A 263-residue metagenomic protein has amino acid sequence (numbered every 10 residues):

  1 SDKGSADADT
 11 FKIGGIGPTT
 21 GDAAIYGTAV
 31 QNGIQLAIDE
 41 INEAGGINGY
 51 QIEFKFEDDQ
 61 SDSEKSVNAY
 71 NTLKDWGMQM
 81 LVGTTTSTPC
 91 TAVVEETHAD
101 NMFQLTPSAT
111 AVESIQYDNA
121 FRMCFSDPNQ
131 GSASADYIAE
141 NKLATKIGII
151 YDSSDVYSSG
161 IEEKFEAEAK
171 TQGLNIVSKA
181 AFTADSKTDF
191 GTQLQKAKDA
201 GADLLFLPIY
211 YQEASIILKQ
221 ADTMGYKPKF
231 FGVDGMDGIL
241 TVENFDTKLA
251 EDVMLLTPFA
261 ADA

Functional and structural regions predicted by a protein language model:
S1-K12, E43: Short, low-complexity disordered leader/linker segments with a strong preference for bacterial N-terminal type II
D7, F11-Q35, E57-S63, T85-T86 (+3 more regions): Extracytoplasmic "Venus flytrap"
I25-N48, E163-T171: Short, polar/charged alpha-helical segment
Y26-V30, A44-S114, M123, F182-T188: Beta-alpha junction/loop-to-helix N-cap segments that form part of ligand/metal-binding clefts
S66, M123-K146, S159-I161, K187-G191 (+3 more regions): Hydrophobic alpha-helical segments within soluble ligand-binding/sensing domains
L73-T85, L105-P107, G148-Y151, G201-Y211 (+2 more regions): Periplasmic-binding protein-like
A120-F182, L204: An alpha-beta-alpha
L218-A263: Extracellular/periplasmic periplasmic-binding protein-like sensory domains
